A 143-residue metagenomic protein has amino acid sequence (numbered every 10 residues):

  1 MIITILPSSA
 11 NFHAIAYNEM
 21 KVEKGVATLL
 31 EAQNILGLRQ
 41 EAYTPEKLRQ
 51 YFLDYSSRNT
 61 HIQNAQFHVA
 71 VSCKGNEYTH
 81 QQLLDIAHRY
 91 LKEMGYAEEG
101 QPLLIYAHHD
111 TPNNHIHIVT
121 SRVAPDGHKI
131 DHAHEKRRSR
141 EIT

Functional and structural regions predicted by a protein language model:
M1-T143: N-terminal nicking endonuclease/strand-transfer module with a His-rich metal-binding environment and a catalytic Tyr
